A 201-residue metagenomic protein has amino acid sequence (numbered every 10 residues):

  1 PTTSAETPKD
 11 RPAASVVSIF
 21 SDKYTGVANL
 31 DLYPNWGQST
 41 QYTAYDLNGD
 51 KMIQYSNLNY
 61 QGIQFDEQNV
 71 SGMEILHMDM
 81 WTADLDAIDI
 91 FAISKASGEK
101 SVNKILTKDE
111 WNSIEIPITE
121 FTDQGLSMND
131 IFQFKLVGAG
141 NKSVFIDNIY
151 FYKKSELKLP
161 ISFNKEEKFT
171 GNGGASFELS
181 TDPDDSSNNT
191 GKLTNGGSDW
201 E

Functional and structural regions predicted by a protein language model:
P1-E201: Beta-rich carbohydrate-recognition modules and glycan-binding surfaces
